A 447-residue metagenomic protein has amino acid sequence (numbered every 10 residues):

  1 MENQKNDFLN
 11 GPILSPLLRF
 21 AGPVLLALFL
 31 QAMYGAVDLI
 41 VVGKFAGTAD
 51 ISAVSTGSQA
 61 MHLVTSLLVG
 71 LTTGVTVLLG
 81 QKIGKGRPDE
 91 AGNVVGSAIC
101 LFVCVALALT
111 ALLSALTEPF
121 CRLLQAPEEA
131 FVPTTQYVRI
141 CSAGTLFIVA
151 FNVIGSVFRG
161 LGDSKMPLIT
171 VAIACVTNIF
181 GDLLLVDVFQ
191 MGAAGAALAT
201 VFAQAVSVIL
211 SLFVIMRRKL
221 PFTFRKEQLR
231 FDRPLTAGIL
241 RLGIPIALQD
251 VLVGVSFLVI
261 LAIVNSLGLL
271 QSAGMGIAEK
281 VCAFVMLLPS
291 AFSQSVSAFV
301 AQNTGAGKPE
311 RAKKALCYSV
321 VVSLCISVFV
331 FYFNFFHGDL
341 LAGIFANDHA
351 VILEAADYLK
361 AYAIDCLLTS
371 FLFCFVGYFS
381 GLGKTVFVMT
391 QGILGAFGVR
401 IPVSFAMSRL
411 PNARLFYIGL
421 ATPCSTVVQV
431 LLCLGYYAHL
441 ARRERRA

Functional and structural regions predicted by a protein language model:
M1-A21, L79-L146, V188-I244, V300-D365 (+1 more regions): Short alpha-helical transmembrane segments in multi-pass integral membrane proteins
N10, L14-M33, V37, A60 (+9 more regions): Residue-level signal for short hydrophobic patches within transmembrane helices of multi-pass membrane transporters
R19-D38, I140, A174, A203-S207 (+4 more regions): Transmembrane helical elements of multi-pass membrane transporters/channels
F29, M33-S52, C121-E128, L184-M191 (+4 more regions): Helix-terminus/linker motif at the lipid-water interface of multi-pass membrane proteins
Q31, G35-V42, T65-T72, T76 (+17 more regions): Alpha-helical transmembrane segments and their lipid-water interface positions in multi-pass membrane proteins
I51-A111, I148-P167, L261, G274-G338 (+1 more regions): Small-residue-rich hydrophobic transmembrane alpha-helices
T72, C141-R159, P167-C175, A196-S211 (+5 more regions): Short runs within selected transmembrane alpha-helices of multi-pass transporters and secretion channels
